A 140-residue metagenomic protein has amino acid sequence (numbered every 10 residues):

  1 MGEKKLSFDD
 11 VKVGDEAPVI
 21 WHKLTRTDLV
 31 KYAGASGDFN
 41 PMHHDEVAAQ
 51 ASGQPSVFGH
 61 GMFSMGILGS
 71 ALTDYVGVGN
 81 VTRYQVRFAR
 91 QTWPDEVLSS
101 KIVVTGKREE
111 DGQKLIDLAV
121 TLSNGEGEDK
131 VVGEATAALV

Functional and structural regions predicted by a protein language model:
M1-A17, T92-V140: HotDog/MaoC-like acyl-thioester-processing domains
M1-N80: Hot-dog-fold acyl-thioester-processing enzymes
A35-G37, A49, R83-Q85, D111-Q113 (+2 more regions): Short, charged/polar low-complexity linear motifs in solvent-exposed/disordered segments
D74-L98: Mid-chain, well-packed structural core segment of small domains
